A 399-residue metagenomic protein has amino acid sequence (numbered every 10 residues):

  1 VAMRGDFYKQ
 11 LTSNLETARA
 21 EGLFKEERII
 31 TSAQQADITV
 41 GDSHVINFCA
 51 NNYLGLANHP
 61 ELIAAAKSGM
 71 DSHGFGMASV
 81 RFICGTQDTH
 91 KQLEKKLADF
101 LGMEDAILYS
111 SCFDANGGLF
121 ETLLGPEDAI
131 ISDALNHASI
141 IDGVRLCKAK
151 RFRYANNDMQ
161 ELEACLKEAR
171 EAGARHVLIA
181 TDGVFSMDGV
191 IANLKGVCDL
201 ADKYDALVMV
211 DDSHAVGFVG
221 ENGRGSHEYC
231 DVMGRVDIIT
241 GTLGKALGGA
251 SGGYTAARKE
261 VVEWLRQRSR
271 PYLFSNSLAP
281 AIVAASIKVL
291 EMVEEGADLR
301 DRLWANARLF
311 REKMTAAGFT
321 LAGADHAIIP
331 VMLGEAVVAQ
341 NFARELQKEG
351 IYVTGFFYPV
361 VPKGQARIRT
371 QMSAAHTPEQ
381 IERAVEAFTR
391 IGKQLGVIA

Functional and structural regions predicted by a protein language model:
V1, P60, A64-S68, S72 (+4 more regions): PLP-dependent enzyme catalytic core of the Aspartate aminotransferase-like
R4, K9-S13, T17-F75, A206: N-terminal "arm"/small-domain region of PLP-dependent enzymes with the aminotransferase-like
A64, S68-C112: Conserved N-terminal alpha-helix of the aminotransferase class I/II PLP-enzyme fold
L119-A138: Conserved PLP-anchoring active-site segment centered on the Schiff-base-forming lysine
P126, L146-K148, Y204, R235: Short, structured coil segments at secondary-structure junctions
F152, N156-V210: Active-site phosphate-binding strand-loop segment of PLP-dependent enzymes
Y204-L207, H214, V219-D325, V338: Active-site C-terminal subdomain of aminotransferase-like
D301-G350, V360, G364-Q365, M372-A374: Conserved PLP-binding catalytic core of the aspartate aminotransferase-like
